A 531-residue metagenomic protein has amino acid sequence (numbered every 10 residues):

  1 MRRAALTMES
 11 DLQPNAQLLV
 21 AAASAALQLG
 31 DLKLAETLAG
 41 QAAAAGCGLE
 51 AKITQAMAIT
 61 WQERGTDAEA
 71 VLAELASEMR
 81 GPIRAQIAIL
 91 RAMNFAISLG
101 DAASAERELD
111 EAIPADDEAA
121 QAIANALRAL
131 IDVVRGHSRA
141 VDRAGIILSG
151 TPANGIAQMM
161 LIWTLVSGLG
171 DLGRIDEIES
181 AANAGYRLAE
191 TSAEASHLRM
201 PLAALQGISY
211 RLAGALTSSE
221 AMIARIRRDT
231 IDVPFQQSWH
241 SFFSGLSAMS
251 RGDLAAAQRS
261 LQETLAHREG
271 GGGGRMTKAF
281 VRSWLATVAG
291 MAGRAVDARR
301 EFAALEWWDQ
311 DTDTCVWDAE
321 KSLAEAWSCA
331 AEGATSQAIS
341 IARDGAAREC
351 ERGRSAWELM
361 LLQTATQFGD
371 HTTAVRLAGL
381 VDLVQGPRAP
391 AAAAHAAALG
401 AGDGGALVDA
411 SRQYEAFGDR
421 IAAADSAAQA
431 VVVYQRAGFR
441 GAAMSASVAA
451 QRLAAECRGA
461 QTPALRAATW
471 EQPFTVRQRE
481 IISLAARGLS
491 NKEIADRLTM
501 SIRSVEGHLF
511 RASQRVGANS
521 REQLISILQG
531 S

Functional and structural regions predicted by a protein language model:
M1-A5: Leucine-rich, amphipathic alpha-helical/linker segments
T7, I59, L362-A365: Eukaryote-biased, non-catalytic alpha-solenoid scaffold regions
Q13-L19, A23-S247: Internal alpha-solenoid helical repeat scaffolds
R64, M79-P82, A102, A181 (+7 more regions): Helix-coil-helix junctions within alpha-helical repeat/solenoid scaffolds
